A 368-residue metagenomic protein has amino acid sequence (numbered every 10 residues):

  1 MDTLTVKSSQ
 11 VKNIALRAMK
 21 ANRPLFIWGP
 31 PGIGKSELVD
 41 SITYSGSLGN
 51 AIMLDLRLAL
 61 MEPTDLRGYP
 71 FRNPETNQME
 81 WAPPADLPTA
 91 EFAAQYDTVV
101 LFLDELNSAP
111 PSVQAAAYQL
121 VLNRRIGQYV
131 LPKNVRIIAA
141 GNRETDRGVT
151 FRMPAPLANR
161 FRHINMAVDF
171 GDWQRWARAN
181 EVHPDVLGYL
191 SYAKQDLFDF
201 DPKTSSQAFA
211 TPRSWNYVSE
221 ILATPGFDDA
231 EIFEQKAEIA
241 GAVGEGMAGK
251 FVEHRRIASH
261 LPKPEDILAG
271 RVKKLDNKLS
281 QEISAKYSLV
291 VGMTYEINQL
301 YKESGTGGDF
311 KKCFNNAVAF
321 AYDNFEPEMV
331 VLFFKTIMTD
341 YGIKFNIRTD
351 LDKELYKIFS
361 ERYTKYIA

Functional and structural regions predicted by a protein language model:
M1-Y192: AAA+ P-loop NTPase catalytic core and its hallmark functional loops
K7, K12, R17-K20, K35 (+17 more regions): Context-gated lysine
Y44, Y69, Y96, Y118 (+10 more regions): Sequence-level detector for tyrosine residue identity
A179-L332: Alpha-helical lid/collar subdomain of P-loop NTPases
C313-A368: Long, positively charged, glycine-interspersed low-complexity recognition regions
